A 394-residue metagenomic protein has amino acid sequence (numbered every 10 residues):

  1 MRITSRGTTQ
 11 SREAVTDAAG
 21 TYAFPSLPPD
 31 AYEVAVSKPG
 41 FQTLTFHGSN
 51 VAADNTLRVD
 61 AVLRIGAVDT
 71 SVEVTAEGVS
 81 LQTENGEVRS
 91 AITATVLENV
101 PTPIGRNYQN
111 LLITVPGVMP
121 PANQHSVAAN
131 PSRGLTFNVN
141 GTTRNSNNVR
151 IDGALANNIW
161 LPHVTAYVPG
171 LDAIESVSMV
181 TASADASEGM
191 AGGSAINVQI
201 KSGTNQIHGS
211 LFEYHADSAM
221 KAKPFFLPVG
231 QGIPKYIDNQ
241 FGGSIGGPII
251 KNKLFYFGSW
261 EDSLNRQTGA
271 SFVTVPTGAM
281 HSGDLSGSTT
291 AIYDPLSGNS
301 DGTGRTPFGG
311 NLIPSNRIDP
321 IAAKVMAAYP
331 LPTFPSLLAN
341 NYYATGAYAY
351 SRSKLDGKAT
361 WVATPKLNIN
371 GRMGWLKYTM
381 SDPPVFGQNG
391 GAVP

Functional and structural regions predicted by a protein language model:
M1-T93, G170-D172, P365-K366, M380: Periplasm-facing N-terminal accessory domains of Gram-negative outer-membrane beta-barrel systems
T70, V79-N138, T143-N197, K201-P394: Acidic, glycine-rich flexible loop segments
